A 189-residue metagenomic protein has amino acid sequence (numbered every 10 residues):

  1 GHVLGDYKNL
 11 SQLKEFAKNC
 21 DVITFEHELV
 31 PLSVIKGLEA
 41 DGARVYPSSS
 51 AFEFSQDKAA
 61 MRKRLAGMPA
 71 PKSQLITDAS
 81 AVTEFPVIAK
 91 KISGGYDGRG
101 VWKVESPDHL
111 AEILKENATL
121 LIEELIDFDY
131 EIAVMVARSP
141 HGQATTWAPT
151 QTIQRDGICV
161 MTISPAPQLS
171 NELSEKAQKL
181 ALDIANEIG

Functional and structural regions predicted by a protein language model:
G1-A60: ATP-binding N-terminal substructure of ATP-dependent carboxylate-amine bond-forming enzymes
H2-D6, D41-A43, R62-A66, V104-P107 (+1 more regions): Short, hinge-like loop/turn segments at secondary-structure boundaries
D6-L10, L32, A79, P107 (+1 more regions): Structural motif corresponding to alpha-helix initiation and N-cap regions
T24, V45-Y46, I88, L121-E123 (+1 more regions): Structural detector of well-ordered beta-strand residues that form the stable sheet scaffold of enzyme domains
E28-V30, I92-G94, A137: Short glycine-rich anion-binding loops that position phosphate/pyrophosphate groups of nucleotides and phosphorylated
P47-V101: A conserved helix-loop-beta module that forms one wall/lid of the active-site cleft in ATP-utilizing catalytic domains
G100-G189: Internal nucleotide-binding/catalytic subdomain
